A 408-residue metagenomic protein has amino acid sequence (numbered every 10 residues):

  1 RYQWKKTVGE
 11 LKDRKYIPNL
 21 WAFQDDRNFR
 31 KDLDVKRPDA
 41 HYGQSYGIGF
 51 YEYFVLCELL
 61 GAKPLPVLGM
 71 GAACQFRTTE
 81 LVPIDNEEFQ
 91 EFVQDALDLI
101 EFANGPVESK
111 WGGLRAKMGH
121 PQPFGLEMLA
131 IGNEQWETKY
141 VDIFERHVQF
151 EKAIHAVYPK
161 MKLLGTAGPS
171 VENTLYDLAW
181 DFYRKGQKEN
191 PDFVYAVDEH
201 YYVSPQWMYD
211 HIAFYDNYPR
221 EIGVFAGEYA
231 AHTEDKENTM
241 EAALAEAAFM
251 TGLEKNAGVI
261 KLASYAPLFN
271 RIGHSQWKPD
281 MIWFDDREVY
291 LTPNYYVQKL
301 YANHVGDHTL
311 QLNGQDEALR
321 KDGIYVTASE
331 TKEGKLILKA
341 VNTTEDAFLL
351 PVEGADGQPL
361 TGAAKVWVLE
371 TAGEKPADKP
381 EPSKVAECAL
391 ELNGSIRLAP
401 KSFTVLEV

Functional and structural regions predicted by a protein language model:
R1-R184, P191: N-terminal catalytic cores of secreted or lumenal carbohydrate-active enzymes
C57, L99, L129, V197 (+3 more regions): Conserved, mostly hydrophobic/aromatic
E58-L59, H120-G125, K188-D192, N217-P219 (+2 more regions): Extracellular/periplasmic catalytic domains that process cell-envelope and extracellular macromolecules
V67-A72, I131-E134, T166-P169, E199-Y202 (+3 more regions): Active-site-proximal beta-strand/loop segments in catalytic clefts of secreted hydrolases
G71-Q75, I222-S329: Aromatic/acidic polysaccharide-binding cleft in carbohydrate-active enzymes
R115, Y140-M250, N256-V259, G314-K321: Noncatalytic carbohydrate-binding groove/subsite architecture in carbohydrate-active enzymes
D322-L360, V366, S402-V405: Carbohydrate-binding surface patches
Q358-P400: Acidic, Ser/Thr/Pro-rich beta/coil linker or hinge segments at domain junctions
